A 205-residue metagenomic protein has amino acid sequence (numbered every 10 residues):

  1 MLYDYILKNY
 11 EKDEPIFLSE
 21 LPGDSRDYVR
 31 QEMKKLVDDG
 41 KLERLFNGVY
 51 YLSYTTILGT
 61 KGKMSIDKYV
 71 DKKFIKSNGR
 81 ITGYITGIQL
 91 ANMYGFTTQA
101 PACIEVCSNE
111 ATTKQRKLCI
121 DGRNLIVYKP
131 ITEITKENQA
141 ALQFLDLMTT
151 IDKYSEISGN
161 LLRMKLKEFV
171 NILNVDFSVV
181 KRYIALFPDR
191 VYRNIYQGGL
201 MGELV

Functional and structural regions predicted by a protein language model:
M1-I75: Short beta-edge/loop segments at beta->alpha junctions of small alpha/beta modules that act as binding/recognition
R26, E43-R44, G83-Y84, P101 (+3 more regions): Alpha-helix N-cap/helix-initiation sites
L45-V49, S77-K114: Short gly/ser-rich loop at a beta-strand->alpha-helix junction or flexible surface loop bordering the NTP-binding
T60, K76-R80, I134: Short, surface-exposed loop/turn motifs that are enriched in glycine and acidic residues and include a nearby proline
D71-F74, V127-I134: Short, basic, helix/turn surface patches
K114-I120: Short acidic-hydrophobic surface loop/beta-edge motif
I120-Y128: A short, charged helix-loop
P130-V205: Hydrophobic alpha-helical interaction segments
